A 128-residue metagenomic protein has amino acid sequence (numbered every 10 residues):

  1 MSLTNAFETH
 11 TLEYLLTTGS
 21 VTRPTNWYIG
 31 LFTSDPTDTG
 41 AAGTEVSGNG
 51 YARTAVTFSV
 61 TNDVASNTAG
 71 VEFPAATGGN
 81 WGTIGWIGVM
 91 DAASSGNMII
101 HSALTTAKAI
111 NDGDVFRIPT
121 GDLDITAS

Functional and structural regions predicted by a protein language model:
M1-I87, D91-S128: Small cysteine-rich, disulfide-bonded extracellular modules of the LU/uPAR three-finger superfamily and closely related
